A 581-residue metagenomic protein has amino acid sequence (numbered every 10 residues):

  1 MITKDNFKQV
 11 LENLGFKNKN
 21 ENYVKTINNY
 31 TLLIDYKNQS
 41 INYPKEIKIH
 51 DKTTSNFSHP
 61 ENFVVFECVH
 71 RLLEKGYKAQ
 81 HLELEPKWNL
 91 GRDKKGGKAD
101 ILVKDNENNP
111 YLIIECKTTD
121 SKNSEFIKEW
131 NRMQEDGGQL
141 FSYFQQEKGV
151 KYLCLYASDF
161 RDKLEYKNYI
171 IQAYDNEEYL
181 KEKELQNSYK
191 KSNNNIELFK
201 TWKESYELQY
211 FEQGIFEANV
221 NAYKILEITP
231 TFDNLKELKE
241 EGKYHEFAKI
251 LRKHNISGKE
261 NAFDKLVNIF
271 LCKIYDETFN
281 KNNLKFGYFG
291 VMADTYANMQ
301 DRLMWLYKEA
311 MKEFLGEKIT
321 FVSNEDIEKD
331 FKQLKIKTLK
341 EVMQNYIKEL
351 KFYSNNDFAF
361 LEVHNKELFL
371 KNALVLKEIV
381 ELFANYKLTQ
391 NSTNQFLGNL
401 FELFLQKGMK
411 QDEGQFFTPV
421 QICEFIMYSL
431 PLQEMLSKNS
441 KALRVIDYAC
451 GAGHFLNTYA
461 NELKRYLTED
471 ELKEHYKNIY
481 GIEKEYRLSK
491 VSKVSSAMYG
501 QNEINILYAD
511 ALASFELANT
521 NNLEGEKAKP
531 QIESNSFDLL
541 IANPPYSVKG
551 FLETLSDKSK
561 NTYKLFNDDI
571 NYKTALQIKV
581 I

Functional and structural regions predicted by a protein language model:
N13, N18-L32, K52-F57, Q80-N108: Active-site metal-binding core of divalent-cation-utilizing nuclease and nuclease-like domains
K45-F66, K484-E485: A short, highly charged nucleic-acid-interacting micro-segment common to nuclease and nuclease-linked defense proteins
C68, A99-D105, N109-S124, Y143: Conserved catalytic cores of phosphodiester-cleaving nucleases, focusing on short active-site segments
C68, Y546-I581: Mobile active-site "lid"/loop adjacent to the S-adenosyl-L-methionine
E83, F126-E184: Nucleic-acid nuclease catalytic cores
E204-F289: Non-catalytic accessory regions of SAM-dependent methyltransferases
L271, T278-Q406: Long recognition/docking surfaces used for binding and targeting
T418-N535, L539, S547: Conserved S-adenosyl-L-methionine
